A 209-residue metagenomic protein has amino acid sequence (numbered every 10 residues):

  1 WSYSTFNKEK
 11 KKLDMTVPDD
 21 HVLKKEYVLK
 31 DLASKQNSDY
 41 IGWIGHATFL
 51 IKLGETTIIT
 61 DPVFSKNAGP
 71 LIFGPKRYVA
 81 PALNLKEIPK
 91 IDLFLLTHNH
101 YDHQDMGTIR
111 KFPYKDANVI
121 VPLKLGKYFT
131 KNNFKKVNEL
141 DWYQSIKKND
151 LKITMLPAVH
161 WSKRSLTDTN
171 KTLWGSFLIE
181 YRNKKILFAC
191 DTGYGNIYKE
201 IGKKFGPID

Functional and structural regions predicted by a protein language model:
W1-E87, I179-C190, I208-D209: Metallo-beta-lactamase
D14-Q36, V121-K184: Metallo-beta-lactamase
T56, Y114-A117, F134: A short helix->loop->beta-strand "cap" motif at the edges of active sites that frequently abuts
I59-D61, K90-H100, I120-L123, E139 (+1 more regions): Active-site neighborhood of phospho(di)ester-bond hydrolases with catalytic His/Asp-centered motifs
N67, H100-Q104, G126-Y128, Q144-K147 (+2 more regions): Active-site environment of divalent metal-dependent phosphoester hydrolases
F73-V121, K204-D209: Active-site metal-binding motif and surrounding structural segment of the metallo-beta-lactamase
G107, S162-D209: Active-site-proximal loop/helix segments of hydrolase catalytic cores
F112, F129-T130, Y198-I201: Hydrophobic packing residues within well-ordered alpha-helices of enzyme cores
